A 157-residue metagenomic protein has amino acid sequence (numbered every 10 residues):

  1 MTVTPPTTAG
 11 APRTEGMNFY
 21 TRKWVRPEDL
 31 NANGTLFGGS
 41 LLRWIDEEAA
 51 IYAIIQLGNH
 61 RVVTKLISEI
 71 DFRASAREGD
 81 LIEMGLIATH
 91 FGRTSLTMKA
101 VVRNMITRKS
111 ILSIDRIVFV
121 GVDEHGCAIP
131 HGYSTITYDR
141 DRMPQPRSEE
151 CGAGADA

Functional and structural regions predicted by a protein language model:
V3, A9, E15, F19-Y20 (+3 more regions): HotDog/MaoC-like acyl-thioester-processing domains
G10, E15, T21-E28, N33: A positional/architectural concept
E28-D46: A conserved, well-ordered hydrophobic junction motif at loop->secondary-structure transitions
A32-T35, I54, A74-S75: Short histidine-centered beta-strand/loop micro-motifs that create catalytic or ligand/metal-coordination sites
S40-N59: Active-site helix/loop of acyl-thioester processing domains in fatty-acid/polyketide metabolism, spanning hotdog-fold
N59-S75: Small beta-barrel nucleic-acid-binding modules, principally OB-folds
